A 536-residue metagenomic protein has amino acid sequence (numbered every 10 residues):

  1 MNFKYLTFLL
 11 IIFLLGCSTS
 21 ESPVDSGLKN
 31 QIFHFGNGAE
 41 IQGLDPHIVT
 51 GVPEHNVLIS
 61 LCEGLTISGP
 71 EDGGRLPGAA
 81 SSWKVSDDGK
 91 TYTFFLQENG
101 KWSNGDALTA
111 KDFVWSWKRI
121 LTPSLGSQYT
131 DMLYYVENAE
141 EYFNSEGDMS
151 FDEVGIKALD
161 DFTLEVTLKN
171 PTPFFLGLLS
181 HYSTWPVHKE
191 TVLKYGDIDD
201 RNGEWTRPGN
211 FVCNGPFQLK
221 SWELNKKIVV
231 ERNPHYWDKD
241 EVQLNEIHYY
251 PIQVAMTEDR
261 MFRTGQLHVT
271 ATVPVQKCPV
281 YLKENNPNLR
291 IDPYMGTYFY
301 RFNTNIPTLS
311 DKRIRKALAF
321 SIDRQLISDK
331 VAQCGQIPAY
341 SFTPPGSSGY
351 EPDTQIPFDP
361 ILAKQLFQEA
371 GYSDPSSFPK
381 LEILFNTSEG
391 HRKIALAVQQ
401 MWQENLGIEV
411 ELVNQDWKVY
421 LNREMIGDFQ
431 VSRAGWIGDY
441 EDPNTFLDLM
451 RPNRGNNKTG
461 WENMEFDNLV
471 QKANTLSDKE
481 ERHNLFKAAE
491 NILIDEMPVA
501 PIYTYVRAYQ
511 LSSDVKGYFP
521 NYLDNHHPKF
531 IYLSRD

Functional and structural regions predicted by a protein language model:
T19-E21, G349, I408-Y420, M425 (+2 more regions): Extracytoplasmic/peripheral linker and loop segments enriched in polar/acidic and small residues with frequent Thr/Pro
G36-D87, V212-C213: N-terminal lobe/hinge region of extracytoplasmic solute-binding protein
G69-P70, D161, T167-V242, E246 (+3 more regions): Gly/Pro-rich hinge or "lid" segments in bacterial periplasmic/extracellular proteins
F95, L121, L125-K194: Surface-exposed binding/hinge segments that line and control ligand-binding clefts or catalytic entry sites
K220-E231, H248-I306, Q325, D329: Extracellular/periplasmic solute-recognition and catalytic clefts
L224, Q368-G438, K479, V506-R507: Ligand/substrate-recognition segments at binding pockets and active sites
E231-R232, L309-Q400, E404, E462 (+1 more regions): Append "and occasionally in soluble cytosolic enzymes with long acidic Gly/Pro-rich linkers
Y509-D536: Long beta-strand-rich cores associated with HINT superfamily self-processing modules
